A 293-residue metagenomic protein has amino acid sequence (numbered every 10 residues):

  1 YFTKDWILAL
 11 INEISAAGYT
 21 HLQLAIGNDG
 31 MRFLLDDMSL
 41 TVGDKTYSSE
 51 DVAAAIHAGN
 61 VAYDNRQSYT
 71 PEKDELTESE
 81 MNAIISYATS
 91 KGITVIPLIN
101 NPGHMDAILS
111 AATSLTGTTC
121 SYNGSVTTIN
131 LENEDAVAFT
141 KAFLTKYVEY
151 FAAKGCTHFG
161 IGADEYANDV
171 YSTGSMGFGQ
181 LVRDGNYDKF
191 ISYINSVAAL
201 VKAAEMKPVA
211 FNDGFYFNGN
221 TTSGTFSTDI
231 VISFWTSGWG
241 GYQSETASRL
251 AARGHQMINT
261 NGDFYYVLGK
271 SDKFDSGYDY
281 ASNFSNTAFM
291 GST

Functional and structural regions predicted by a protein language model:
Y1-A9, A16, S125-A136: Active-site mouth loops of central-metabolism enzymes
W6-D29: Catalytic domains of carbohydrate-active enzymes, especially glycoside hydrolases
L10, I84, V95, V197: Aromatic/hydrophobic pocket-lining residues that form π-stacking "cages" and hydrophobic walls in ligand
I14, A88-S90, V201, L250: A generic structural signal for well-ordered alpha-helical segments
G27-M31, N100-H104, D164-Y166, D213-F217 (+2 more regions): Active-site beta-loop-alpha junctions enriched in small/polar residues
D29-S90, M105-D135, A167-D184: Aromatic- and acidic-residue-enriched carbohydrate-binding clefts of CAZyme catalytic domains
I108, T119, N123-V231, W235-A247 (+1 more regions): Active-site neighborhood of glycoside hydrolase catalytic domains
F234-T293: Conserved alpha/beta catalytic core and glycan-binding cleft of carbohydrate-active enzymes
